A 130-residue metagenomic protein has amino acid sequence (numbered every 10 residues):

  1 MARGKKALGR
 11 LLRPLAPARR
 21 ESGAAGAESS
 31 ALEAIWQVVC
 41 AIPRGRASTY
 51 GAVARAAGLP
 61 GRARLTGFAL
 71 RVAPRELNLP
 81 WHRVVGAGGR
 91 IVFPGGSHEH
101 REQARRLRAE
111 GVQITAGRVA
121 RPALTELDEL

Functional and structural regions predicted by a protein language model:
A2-L130: Nucleic acid-binding interface residues in structured DNA/RNA-binding domains, emphasizing the DNA-engaging scaffolds
